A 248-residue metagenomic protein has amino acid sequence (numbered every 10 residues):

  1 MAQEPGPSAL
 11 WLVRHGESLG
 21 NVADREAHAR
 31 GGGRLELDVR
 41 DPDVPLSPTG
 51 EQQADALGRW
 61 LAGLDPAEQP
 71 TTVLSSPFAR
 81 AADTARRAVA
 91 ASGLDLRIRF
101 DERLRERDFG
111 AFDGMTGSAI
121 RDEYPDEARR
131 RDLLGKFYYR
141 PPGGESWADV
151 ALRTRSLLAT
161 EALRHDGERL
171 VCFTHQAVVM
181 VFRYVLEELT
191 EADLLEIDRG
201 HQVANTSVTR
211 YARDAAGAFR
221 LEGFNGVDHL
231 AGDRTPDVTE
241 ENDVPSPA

Functional and structural regions predicted by a protein language model:
M1-T71, R86-L94, A216-A248: An N-terminal RHG(E/S)-centered segment typical of histidine phosphatases
A2-P5, W11, Q52-R129, A192 (+3 more regions): Phosphate-coordination/substrate-recognition cap region in phosphate-metabolizing enzymes
A9-V13, L74, E168-T174: Beta-strand elements within well-structured catalytic alpha/beta cores of enzymes that handle phosphate/sulfate esters
E36-P45, A128-A148: Short glycine/proline- and acidic residue-enriched helix-loop micro-motifs that form flexible lids or anion-recognition
L64-Q69, E161-E168: Glycine-rich phosphate-binding loop signature in dinucleotide/nucleotide-binding domains
T116-A128, D214-V227: A polyampholytic, Gly/Pro-enriched intrinsically disordered region
T190-A216: Domain-level recognition of soluble alpha/beta enzyme cores, biased toward histidine phosphatases/phosphomutases
